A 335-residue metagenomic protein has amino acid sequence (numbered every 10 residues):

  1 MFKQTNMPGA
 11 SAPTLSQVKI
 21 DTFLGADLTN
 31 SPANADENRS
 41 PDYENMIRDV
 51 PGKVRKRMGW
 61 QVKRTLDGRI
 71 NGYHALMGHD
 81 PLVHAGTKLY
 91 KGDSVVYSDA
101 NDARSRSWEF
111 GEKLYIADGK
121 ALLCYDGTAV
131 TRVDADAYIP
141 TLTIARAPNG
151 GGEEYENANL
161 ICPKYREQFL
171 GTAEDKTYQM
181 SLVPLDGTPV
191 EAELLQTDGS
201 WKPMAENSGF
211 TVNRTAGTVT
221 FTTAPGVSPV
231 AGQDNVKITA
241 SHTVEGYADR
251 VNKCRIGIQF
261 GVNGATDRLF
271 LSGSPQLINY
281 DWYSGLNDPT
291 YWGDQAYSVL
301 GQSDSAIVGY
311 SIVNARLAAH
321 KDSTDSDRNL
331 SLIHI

Functional and structural regions predicted by a protein language model:
M1-S94, T141-L160, N252-L330: N-terminal beta-propeller domains
N45, K91, C124-D126, L194-L195 (+1 more regions): Acidic/polar residues at beta-strand termini and the immediately following turn/coil
A100-D102: Conserved blade-ending motifs and adjacent loop-strand segments that build the rim/top face of beta-propeller domains
R106-I144: Hydrophobic or amphipathic alpha-helical targeting/insertion segments
V133-P225, S241-I256: Extended beta-strand solenoid/passenger and fiber regions
G226-G232: Surface-exposed, short loops/turns at beta-strand junctions within beta-sandwich domains
Q233-A240: Short, well-structured beta-strand segments within conserved domains
I333-I335: Conserved small/polar residues in nucleotide/adenosyl-binding loops
